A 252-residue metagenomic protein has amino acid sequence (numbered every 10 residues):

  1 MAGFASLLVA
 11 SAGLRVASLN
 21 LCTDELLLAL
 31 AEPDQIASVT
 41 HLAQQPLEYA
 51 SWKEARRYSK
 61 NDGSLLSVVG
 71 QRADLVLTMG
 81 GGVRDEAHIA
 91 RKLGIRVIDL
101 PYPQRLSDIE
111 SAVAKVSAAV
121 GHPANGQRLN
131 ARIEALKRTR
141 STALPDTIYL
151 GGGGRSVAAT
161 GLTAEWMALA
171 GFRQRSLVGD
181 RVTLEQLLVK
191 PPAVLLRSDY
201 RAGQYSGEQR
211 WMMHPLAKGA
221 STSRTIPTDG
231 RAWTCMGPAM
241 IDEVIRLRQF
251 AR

Functional and structural regions predicted by a protein language model:
M1-L8: Bacterial N-terminal signal peptides
L14, L19, S107-A118, Q127 (+2 more regions): Structured C-terminal subdomain patch of bacterial secreted/periplasmic proteins
L14-L30, P123-G171: Basic- and aromatic-lined ligand-binding clefts that recognize polyanionic substrates
R15-G81, R175: A short, structured surface patch at a secondary-structure boundary
N20, T40, G80, G152 (+3 more regions): Short secondary-structure boundary segments
L42-L47, E54, R155-R181: Alpha-helical, coiled-coil/dimerization segments enriched in small aliphatic residues
G82-K92, V194-M212: A ligand-binding cleft/hinge motif common to bilobed small-molecule-binding domains
D85, Y102-K115, D146-L162, Q204-Y205: Extracytoplasmic ligand-binding site segments that recognize negatively charged/polar headgroups
